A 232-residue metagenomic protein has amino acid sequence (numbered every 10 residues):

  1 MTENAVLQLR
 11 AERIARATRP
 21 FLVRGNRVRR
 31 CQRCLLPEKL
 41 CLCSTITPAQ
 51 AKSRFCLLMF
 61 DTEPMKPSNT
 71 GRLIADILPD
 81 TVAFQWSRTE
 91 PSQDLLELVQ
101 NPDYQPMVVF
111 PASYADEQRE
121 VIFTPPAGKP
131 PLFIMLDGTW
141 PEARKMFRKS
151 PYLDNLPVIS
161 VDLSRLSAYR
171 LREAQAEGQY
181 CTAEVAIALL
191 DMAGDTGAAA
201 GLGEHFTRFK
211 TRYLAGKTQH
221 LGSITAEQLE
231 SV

Functional and structural regions predicted by a protein language model:
Q8-R24: Short Cys/His-rich Zn2+-coordinating modules
R27, P37, A51: Short metal-coordination and nucleic-acid-contact micro-motifs, chiefly zinc-binding Cys/His arrays
C31-C34: Short cysteine-rich clusters marking metal-coordination/redox-active sites
L36-K39, C43: Short Cys/His-rich local motifs and their 1-3 flanking residues in nucleic-acid-associated proteins and small
S44-R72: Short microdomains enriched in Cys/His and/or Lys/Arg
S68, Q93-L95, S167-R172: Short, charged, surface-exposed secondary-structure boundary motifs
P79-R148: S-adenosyl-L-methionine/SAH cofactor-binding core of RNA-modifying enzymes
L132, W140-V232: C-terminal folded domains that constitute the principal catalytic or ligand-binding module of multi-domain proteins
